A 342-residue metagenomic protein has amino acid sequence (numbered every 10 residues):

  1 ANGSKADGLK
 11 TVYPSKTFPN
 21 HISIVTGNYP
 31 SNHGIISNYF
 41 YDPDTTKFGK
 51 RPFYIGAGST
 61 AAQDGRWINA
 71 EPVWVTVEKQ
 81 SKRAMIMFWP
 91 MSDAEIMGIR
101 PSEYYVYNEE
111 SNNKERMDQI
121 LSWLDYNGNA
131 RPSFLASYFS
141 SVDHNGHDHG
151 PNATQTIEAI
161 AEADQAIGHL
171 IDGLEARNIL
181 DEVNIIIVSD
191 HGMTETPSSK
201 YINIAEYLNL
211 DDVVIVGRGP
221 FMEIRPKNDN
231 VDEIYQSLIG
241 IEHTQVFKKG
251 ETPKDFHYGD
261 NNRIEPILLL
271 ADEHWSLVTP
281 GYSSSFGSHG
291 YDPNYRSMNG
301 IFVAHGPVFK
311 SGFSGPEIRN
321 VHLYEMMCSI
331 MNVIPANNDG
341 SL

Functional and structural regions predicted by a protein language model:
A1, E162-I204: Metal-dependent active-site segment of extracytoplasmic phospho-/sulfohydrolases and closely related
A1-H33: Short, structured active-site-proximal loop/turn typified by the sulfatase FGly-forming signature C/S-X-P-X-R
N2-A6, N32, K79-M85, N129-L135 (+5 more regions): Loop/turn elements at helix/coil->beta-strand transitions in domains of secreted/extracellular proteins
A6-L9, S23-V25, V73-T76, R83-F88 (+8 more regions): Structural recognition of the beta-strand scaffold that forms the well-ordered cores of secreted hydrolase catalytic
A6-Y13, M87-W89, D255, S314 (+1 more regions): Surface-exposed patches in mature extracellular/periplasmic domains of secreted proteins
G8-T11, G58-D64, W74, V106-N108 (+4 more regions): Second-shell loop/turn segments in exported
N28-G150: His/Asp/Glu-rich, glycine-adjacent segments that coordinate divalent cations and/or stabilize oxyanion chemistry on
V216-M326: Active-site neighborhoods of enzymes that stabilize oxyanions during catalysis
